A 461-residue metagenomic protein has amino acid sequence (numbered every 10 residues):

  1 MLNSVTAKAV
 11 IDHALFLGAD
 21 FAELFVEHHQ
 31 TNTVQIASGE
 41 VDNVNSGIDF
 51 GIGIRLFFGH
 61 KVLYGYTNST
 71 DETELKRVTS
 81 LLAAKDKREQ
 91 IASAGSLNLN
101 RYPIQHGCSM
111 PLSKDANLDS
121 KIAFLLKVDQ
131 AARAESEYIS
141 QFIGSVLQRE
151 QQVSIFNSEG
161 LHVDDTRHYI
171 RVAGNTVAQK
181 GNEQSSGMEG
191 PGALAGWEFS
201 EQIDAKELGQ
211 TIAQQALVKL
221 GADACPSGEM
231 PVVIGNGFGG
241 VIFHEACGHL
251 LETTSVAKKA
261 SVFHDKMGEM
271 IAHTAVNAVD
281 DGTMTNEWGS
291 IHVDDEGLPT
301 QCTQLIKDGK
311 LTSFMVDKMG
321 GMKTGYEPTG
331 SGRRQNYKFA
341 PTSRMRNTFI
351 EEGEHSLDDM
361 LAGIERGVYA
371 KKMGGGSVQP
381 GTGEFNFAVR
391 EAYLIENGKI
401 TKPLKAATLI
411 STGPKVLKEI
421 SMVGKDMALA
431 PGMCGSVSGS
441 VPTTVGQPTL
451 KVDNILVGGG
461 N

Functional and structural regions predicted by a protein language model:
M1-N461: N-terminal small-residue-enriched
